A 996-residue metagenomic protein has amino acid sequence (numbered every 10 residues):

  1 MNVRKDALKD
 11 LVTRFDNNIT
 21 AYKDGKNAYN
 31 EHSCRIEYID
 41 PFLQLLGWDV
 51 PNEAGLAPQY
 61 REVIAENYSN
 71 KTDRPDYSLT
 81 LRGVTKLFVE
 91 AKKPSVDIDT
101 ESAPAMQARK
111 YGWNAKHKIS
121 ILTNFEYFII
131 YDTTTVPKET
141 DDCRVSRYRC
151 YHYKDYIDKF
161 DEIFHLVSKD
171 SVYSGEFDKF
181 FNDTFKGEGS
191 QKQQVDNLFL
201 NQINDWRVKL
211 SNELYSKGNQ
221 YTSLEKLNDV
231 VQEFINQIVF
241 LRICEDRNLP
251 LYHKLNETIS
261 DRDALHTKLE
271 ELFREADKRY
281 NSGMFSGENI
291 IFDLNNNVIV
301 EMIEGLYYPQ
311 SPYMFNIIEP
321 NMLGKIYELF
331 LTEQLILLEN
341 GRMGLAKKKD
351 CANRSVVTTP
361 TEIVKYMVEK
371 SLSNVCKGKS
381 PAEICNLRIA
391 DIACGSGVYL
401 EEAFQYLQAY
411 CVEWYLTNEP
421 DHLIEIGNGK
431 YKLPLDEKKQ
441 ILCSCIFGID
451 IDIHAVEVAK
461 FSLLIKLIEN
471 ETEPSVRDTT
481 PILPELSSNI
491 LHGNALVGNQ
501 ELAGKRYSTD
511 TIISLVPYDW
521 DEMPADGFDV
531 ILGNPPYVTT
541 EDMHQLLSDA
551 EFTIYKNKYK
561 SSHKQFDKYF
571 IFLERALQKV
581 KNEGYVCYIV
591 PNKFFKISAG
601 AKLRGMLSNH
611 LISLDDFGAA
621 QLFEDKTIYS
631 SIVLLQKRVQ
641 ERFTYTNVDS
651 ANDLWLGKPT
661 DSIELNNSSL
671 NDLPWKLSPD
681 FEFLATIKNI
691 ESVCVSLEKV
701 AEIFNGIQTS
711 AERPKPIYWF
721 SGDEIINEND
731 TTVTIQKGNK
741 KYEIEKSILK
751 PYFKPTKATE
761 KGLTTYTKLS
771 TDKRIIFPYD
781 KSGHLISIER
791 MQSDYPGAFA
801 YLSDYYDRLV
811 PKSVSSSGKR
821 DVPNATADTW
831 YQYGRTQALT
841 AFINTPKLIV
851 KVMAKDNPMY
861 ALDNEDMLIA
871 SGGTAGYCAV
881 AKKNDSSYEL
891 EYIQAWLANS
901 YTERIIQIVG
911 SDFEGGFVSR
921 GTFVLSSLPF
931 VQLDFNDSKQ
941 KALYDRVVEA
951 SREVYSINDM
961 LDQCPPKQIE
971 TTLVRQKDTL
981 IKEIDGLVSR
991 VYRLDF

Functional and structural regions predicted by a protein language model:
M1-I119, Y127-H165, G175-N182: A short, conserved, highly charged catalytic patch centered on acidic carboxylates
N2-G25, K93, I163-Q408, C445-A455 (+5 more regions): Preference for the N-terminal adenyl/adenosyl cofactor-binding alpha/beta module
A28, C34, P51-E53, A57-E66 (+3 more regions): SAM-dependent methyltransferase catalytic region
I39-Q44, A105-N124, Y431-K432, S462-E469 (+3 more regions): Metal-dependent nuclease catalytic cores in nucleic-acid-processing enzymes, especially RNase H-like/related
K93, T100, I119, F570 (+2 more regions): Polybasic, glycine- and aromatic-enriched phosphate-binding surface used to engage nucleic acids
G112-N201, T646-D680, T686: Mixed-charge intrinsically disordered linker/loop segments at interdomain junctions
L272-R274, K278-R279, G283, S462 (+4 more regions): Polynucleotide-recognition surfaces of large bacterial nucleic-acid defense/processing enzymes
C394, L532, D672, K676-S678 (+2 more regions): Non-catalytic DNA-recognition/assembly elements of restriction-modification systems
